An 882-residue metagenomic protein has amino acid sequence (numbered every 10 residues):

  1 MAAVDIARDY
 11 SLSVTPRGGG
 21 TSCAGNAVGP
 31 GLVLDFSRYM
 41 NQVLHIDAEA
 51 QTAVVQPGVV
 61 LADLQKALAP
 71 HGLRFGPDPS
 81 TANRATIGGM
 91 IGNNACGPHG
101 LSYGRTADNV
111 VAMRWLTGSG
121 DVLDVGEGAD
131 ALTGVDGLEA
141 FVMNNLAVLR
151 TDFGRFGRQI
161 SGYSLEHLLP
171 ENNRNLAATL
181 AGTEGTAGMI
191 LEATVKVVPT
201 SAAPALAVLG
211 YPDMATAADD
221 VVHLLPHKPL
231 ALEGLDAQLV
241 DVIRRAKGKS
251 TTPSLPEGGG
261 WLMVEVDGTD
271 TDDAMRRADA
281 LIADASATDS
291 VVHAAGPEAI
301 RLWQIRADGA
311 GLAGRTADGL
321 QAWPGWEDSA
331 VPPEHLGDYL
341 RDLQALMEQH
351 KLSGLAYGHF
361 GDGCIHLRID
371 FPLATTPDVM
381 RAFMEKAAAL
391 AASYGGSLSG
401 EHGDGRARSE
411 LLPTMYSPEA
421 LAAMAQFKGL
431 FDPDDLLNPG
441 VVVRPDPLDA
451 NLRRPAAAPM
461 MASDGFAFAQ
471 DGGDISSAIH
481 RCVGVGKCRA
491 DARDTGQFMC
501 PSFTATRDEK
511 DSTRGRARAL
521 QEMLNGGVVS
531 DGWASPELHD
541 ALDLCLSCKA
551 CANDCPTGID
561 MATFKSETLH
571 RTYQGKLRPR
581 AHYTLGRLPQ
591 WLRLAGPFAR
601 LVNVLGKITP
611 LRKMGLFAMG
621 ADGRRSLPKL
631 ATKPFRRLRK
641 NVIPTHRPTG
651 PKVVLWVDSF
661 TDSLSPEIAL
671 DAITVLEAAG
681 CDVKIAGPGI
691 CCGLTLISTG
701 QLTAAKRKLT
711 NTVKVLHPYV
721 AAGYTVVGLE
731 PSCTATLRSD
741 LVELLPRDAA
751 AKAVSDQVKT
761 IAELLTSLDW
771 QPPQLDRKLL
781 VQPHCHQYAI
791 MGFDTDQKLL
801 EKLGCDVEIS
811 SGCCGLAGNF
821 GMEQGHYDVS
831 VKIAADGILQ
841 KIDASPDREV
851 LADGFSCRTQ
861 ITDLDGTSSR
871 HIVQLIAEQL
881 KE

Functional and structural regions predicted by a protein language model:
M1-M40, G76, A356-C364, D370: Glycine-rich N-terminal segment of FAD-binding domains in flavoprotein oxidoreductases, spanning the beta-loop-helix
M1-V14, F36-P79, I91, A95-G137 (+3 more regions): N-terminal glycine-rich flavin-associated loop
S22-C23, M90-H99, N173-V197, G358-C364 (+5 more regions): Conserved phosphate/anionic-ligand binding catalytic regions in large, soluble enzymes, centered on
S22-G25, T81-G88, Q159-S164, L168 (+17 more regions): A glycine-rich phosphate-binding loop feature that marks nucleotide/adenosyl-phosphate handling sites
M90-G92, C96, G100-T106, V110-Q304 (+2 more regions): C-terminal substrate-binding/cap subdomain adjacent to the FAD-binding core in PCMH-type and related FAD-linked
A193-V198, A218, L225-L320, G358-F360 (+10 more regions): Terminal amphipathic helices with adjacent charged low-complexity linkers/tails
S393, S397, G405-L544, T563 (+1 more regions): Ferredoxin-type iron-sulfur electron-transfer modules and their immediate structural context
D432, P439, A562-E882: Iron-sulfur cluster-binding electron-transfer modules in prokaryotic oxidoreductases
